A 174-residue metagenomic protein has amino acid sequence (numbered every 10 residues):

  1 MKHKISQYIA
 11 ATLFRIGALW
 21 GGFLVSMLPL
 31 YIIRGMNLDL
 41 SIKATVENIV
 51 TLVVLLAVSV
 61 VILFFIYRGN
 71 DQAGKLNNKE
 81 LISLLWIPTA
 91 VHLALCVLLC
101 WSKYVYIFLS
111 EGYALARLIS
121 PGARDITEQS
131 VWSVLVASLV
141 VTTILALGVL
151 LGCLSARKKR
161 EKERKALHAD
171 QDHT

Functional and structural regions predicted by a protein language model:
M1-S59: Transmembrane alpha-helical insertion/packing segments
K2-S6, A10, Y67-G74, V140-D170: Cytosolic juxtamembrane helix at the C-terminal end of the final transmembrane segment
A18-L24, S83-I107: Hydrophobic alpha-helical membrane-insertion segments
V25-L40, R68-N77, W101-V105, L154-K162: Membrane-interface elements of multi-pass transporters and channels
V46-V61, S102-L109, L139-T143: Selective recognition of hydrophobic, aromatic-rich stretches within alpha-helical transmembrane segments of polytopic
T51-E80: Canonical alpha-helical transmembrane segments
V53-V54, S120-A146: Hydrophobic alpha-helical transmembrane segments
V105-T127: Membrane-interfacial helical/loop segments at transmembrane boundaries in membrane proteins
